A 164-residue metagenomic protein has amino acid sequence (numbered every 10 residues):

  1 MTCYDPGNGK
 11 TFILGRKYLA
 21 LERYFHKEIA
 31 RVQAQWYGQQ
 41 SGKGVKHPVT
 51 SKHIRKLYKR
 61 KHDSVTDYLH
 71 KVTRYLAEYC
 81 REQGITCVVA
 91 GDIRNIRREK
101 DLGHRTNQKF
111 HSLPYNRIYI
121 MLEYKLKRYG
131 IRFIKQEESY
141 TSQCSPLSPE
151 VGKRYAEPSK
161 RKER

Functional and structural regions predicted by a protein language model:
T2-R164: Positively charged, helix-rich recognition surfaces that bind polyanionic ligands
